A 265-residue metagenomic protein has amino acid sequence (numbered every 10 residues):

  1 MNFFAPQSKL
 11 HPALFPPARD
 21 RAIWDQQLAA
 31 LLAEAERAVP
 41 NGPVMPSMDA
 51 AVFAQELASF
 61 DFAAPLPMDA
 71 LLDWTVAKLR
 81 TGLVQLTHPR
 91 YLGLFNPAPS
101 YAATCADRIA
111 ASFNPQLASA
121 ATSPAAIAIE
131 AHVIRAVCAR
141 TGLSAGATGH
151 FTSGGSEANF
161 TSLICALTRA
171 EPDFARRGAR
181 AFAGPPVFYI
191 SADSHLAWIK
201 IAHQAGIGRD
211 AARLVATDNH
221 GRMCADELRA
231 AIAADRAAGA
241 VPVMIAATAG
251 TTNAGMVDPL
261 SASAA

Functional and structural regions predicted by a protein language model:
N2-A5, N96-A110, L117-V241, S261: PLP-dependent aspartate aminotransferase-fold enzymes
N2-G146: N-terminal entrance/gating region of PLP-dependent enzymes' catalytic architecture
D49-V52, G208, P259: Short, solvent-exposed coil/turn linker segments
T87, A120-A121, P185-P186, A247-T251: Short, contiguous strand/loop micro-motifs
A247-A265: Active-site core of PLP-dependent enzymes with the aminotransferase class I/II
